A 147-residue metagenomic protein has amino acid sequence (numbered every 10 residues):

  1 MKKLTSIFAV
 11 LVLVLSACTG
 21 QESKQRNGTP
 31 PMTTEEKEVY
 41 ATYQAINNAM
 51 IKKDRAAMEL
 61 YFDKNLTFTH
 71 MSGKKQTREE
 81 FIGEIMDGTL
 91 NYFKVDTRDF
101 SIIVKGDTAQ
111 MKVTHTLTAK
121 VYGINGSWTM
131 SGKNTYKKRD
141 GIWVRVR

Functional and structural regions predicted by a protein language model:
M1-L4: Positively charged n-region of N-terminal signal peptides that target proteins for export
F8-S16: Bacterial N-terminal signal peptides
C18-L60, K64: Short, low-complexity N-terminal intrinsically disordered segments enriched in polar/charged residues
S23, T129-R147: Short beta-strand edge/turn micro-motifs at domain boundaries
I46, M58, L66, F81 (+2 more regions): Hydrophobic pocket/interface hotspot
E59-D96: Short solvent-exposed beta->alpha transition segments
I82-I124: Surface-exposed, charged secondary-structure patches
